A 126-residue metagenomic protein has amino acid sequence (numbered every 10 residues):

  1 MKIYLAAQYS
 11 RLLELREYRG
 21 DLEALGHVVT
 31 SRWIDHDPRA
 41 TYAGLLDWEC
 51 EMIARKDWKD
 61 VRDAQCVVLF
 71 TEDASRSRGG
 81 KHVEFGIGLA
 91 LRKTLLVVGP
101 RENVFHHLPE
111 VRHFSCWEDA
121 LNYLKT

Functional and structural regions predicted by a protein language model:
M1-T126: Conserved catalytic or regulatory cores that recognize and/or transform ribose-phosphate-containing ligands
